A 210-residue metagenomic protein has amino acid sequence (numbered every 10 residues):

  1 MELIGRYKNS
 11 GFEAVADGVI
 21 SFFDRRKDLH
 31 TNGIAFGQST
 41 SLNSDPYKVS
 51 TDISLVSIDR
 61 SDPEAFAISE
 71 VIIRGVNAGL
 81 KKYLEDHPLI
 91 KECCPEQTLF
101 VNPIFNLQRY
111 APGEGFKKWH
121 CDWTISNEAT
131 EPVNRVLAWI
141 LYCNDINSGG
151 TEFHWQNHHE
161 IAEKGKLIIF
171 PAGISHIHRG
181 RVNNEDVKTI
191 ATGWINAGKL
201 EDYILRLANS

Functional and structural regions predicted by a protein language model:
M1-L167, S175-S210: Fe(II)/2-oxoglutarate oxygenase catalytic core
